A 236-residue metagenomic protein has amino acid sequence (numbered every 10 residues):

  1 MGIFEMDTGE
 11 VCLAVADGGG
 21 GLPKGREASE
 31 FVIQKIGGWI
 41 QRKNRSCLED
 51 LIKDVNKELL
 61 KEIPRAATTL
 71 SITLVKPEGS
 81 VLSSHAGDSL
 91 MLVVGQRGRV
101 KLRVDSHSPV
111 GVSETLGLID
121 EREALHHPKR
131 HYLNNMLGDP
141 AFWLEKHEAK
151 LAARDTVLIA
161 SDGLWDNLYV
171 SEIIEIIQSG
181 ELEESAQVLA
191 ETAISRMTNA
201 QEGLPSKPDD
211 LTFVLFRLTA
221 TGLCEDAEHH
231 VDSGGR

Functional and structural regions predicted by a protein language model:
M1-R236: PP2C/PPM-type serine/threonine phosphatase catalytic domain
